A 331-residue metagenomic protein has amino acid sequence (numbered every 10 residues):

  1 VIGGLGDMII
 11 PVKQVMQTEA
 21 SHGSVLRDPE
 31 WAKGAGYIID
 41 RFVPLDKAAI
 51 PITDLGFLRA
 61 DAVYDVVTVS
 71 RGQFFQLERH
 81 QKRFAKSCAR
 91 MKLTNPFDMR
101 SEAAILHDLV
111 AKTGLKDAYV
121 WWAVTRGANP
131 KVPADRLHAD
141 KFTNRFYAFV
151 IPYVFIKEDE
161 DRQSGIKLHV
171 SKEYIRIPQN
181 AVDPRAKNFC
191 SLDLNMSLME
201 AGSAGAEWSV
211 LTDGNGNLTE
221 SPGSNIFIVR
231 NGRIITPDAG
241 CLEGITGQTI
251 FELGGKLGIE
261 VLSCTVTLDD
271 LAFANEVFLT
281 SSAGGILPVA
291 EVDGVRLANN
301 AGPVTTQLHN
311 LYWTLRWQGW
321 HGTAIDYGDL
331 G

Functional and structural regions predicted by a protein language model:
I2-F97, A104-D108, T125, D135-G331: Helix-start/capping segments and mature chain N-termini
T113-A123: Ordered, amphipathic secondary-structure segments that act as subunit-interaction surfaces in large macromolecular
A128: N-terminal Rossmann-like NAD(P)+-binding subdomain of aldehyde/semialdehyde dehydrogenases
